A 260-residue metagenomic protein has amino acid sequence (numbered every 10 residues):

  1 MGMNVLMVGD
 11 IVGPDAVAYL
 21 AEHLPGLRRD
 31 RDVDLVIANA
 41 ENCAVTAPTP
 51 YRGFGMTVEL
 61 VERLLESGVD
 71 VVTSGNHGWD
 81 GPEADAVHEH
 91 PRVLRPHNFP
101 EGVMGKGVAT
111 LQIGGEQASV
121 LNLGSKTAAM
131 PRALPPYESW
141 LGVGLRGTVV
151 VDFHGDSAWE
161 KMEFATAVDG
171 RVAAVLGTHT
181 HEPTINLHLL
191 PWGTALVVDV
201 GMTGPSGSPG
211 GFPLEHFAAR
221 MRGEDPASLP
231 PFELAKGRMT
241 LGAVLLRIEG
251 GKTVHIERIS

Functional and structural regions predicted by a protein language model:
M1-S260: Acidic, metal/ion-coordinating pockets
